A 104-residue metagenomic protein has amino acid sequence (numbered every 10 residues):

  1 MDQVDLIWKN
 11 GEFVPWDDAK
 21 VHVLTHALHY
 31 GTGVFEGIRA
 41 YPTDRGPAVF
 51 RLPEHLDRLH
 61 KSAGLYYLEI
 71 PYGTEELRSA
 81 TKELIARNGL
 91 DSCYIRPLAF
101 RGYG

Functional and structural regions predicted by a protein language model:
M1-G104: Conserved alpha/beta cores of soluble small-molecule-handling proteins
